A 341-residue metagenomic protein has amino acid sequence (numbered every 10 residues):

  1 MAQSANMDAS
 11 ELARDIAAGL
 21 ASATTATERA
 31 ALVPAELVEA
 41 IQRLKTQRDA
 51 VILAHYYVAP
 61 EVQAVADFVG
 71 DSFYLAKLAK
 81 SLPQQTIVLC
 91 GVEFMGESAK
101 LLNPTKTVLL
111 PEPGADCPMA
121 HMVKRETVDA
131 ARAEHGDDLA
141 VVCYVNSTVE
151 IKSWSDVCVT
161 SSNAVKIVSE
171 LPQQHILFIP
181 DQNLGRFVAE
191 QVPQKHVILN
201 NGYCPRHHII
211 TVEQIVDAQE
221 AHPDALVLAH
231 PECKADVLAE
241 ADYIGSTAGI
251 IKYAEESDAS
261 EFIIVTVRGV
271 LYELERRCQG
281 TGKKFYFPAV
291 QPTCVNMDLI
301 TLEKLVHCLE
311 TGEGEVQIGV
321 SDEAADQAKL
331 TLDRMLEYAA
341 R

Functional and structural regions predicted by a protein language model:
A2-V265, V270-R341: Active-site loop-to-helix "anion-binding N-cap" substructures in soluble metabolic enzymes
